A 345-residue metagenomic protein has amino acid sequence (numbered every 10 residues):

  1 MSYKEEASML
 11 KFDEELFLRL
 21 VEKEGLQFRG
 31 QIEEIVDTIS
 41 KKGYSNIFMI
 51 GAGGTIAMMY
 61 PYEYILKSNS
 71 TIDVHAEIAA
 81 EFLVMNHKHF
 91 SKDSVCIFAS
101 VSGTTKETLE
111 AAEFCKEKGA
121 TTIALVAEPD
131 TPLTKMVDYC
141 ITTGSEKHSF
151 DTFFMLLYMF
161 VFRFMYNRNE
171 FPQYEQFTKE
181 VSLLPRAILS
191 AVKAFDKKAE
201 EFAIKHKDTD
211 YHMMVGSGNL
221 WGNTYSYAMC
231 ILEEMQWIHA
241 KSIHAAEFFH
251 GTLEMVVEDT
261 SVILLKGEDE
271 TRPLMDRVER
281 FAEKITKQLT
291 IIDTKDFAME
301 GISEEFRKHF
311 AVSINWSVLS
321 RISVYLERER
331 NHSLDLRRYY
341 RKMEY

Functional and structural regions predicted by a protein language model:
S8-N46, F162-I243, R338-Y345: Active-site phosphate/pyrophosphate-binding segments
Q31-I35, F82-N86, K198-E201, F248-T252: Short acidic active-site motifs
S40, S45-E175, E180, L265-T290: Glycine-rich phosphate-binding loops that contact phosphosugars or nucleotide phosphates
F90-K92, M155-F160, V256-E258, I302-A311: Short, surface-exposed amphipathic charged segments that create phosphate/polyanion-binding patches used for binding
P129, G218-N219, A246-E247, D269 (+1 more regions): Glycine-rich beta-alpha junction loops
P129-I141, T252-M255, A298-F306: Glycine-rich, charge-decorated loop segments at or immediately adjacent to ligand/cofactor-binding or catalytic sites
G222-I291: Internal helical hairpin/lid segments
K284, K295-R338: Structured C-terminal subdomain patch of bacterial secreted/periplasmic proteins
